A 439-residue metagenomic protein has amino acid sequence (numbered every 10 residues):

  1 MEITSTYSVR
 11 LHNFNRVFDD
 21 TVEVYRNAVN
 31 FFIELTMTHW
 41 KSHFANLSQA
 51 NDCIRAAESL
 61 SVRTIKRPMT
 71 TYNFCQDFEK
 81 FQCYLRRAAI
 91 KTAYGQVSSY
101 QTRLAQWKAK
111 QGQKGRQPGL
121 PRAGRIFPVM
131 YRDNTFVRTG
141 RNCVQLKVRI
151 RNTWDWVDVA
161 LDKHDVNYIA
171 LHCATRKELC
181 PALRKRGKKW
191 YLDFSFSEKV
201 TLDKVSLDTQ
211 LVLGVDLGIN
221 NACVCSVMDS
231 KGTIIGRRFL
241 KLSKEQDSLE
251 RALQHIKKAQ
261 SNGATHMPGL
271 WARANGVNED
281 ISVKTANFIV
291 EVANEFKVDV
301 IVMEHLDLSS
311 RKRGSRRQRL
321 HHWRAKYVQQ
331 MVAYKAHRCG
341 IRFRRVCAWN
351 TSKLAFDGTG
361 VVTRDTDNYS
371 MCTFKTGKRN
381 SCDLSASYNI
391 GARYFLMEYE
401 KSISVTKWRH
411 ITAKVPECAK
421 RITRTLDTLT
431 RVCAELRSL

Functional and structural regions predicted by a protein language model:
M1-L439: Nucleic-acid substrate recognition interfaces
